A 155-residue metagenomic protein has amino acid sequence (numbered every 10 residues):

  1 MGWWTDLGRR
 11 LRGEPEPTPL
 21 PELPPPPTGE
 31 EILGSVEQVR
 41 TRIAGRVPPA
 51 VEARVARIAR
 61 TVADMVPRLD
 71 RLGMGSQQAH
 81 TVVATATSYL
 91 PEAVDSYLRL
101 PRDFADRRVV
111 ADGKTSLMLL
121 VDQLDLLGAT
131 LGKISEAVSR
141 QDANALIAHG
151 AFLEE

Functional and structural regions predicted by a protein language model:
M1-P15: Polybasic, Ser/Thr-rich amphipathic helices
E14-H80, A84: Membrane-proximal, non-transmembrane interface segments of integral membrane proteins
R40-A44, V62-D70, A93-L98, L124 (+2 more regions): A structural signal for well-ordered alpha-helices, especially hydrophobic packing surfaces of coiled-coils
R46, T85, A137, Q141: Residue-level signal for short amphipathic helical patches enriched in basic/charged and nearby hydrophobic residues
R71, Q78, R99, D106 (+3 more regions): Heptad-repeat coiled-coil alpha-helices
T85-A105, V109-T130: Long, amphipathic, charge-rich alpha-helical segments that form helical bundles/coiled-coils
K114-E155: Helix-rich interaction surfaces within compact, conserved domain-sized segments that mediate assembly or partner
